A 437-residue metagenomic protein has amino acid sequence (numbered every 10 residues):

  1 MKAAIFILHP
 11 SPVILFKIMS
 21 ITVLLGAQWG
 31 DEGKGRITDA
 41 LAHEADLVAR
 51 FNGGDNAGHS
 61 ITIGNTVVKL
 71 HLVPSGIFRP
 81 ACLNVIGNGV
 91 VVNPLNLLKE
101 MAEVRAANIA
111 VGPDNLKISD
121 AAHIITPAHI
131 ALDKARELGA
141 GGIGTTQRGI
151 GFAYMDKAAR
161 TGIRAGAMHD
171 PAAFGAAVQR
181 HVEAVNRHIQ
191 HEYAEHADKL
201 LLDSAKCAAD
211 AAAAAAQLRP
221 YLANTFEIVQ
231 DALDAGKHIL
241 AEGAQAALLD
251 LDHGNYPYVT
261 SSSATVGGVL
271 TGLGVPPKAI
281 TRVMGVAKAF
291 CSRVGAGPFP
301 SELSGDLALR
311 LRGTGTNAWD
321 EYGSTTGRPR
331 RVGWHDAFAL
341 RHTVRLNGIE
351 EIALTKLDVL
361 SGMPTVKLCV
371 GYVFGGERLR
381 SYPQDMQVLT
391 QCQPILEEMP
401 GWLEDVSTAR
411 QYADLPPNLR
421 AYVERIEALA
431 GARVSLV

Functional and structural regions predicted by a protein language model:
M1-L15: Short, basic, low-complexity termini and linkers enriched in Ser/Thr/Gly/Pro that act as targeting/leader peptides
M19-V437: Non-transmembrane, aqueous-exposed alpha-helical and coiled segments at domain scale
